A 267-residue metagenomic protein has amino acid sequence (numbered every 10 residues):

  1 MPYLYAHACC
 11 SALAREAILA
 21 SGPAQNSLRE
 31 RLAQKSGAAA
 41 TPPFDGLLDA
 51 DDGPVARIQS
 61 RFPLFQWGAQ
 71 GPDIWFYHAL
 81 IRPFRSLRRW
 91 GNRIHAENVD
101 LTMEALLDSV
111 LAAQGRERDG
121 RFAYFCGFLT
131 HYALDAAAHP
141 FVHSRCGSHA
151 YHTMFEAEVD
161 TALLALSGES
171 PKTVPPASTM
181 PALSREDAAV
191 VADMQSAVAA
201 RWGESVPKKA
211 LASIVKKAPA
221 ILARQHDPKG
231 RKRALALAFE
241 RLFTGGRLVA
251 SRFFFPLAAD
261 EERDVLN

Functional and structural regions predicted by a protein language model:
M1-G127, Y132-N267: N-terminal leader/auxiliary helical segments
